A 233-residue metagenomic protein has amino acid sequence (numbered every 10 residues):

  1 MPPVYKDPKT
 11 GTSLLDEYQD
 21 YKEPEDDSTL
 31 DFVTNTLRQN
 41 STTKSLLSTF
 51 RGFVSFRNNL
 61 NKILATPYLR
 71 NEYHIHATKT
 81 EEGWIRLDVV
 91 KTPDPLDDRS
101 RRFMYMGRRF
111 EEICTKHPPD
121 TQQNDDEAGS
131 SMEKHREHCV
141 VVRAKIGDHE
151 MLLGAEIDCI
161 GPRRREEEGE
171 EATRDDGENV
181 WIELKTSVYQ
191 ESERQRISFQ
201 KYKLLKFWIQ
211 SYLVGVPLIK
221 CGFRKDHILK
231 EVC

Functional and structural regions predicted by a protein language model:
M1-R165: Metal-dependent nuclease catalytic cores that hydrolyze phosphodiester bonds in DNA/RNA, characterized by
V89, L184-T186, F223: Residue-level recognition of conserved beta-strand positions in structured domain cores
P93, R165, V188-Q190, V216 (+1 more regions): Short loop/turn segments at secondary-structure transitions that flank enzyme active sites
A144-G147, A155, E168-G169, R196-I197 (+1 more regions): Eukaryotic intrinsically disordered and solvent-exposed regulatory patches
M151, R174, S198-Y202, S211: Short amphipathic alpha-helical molecular recognition features
L153-R196: Conserved catalytic cores of phosphodiester-cleaving nucleases, focusing on short active-site segments
K201-D226: Metal-dependent nuclease catalytic cores in nucleic-acid-processing enzymes, especially RNase H-like/related
H227-C233: Domain-level recognition of nuclease-like catalytic cores that cleave nucleotide substrates
